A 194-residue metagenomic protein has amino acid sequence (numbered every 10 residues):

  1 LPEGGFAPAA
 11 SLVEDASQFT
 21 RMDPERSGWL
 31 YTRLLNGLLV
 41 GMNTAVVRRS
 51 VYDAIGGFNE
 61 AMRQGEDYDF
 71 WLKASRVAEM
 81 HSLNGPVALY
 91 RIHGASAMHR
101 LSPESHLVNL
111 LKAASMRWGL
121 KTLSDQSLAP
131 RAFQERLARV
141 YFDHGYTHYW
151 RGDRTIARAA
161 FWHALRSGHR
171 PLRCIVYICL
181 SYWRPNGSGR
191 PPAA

Functional and structural regions predicted by a protein language model:
L1-F6, K121: Proline-centered turn/helix-capping motifs that create local helix->coil transitions or kinks
G5-L107: Conserved nucleotide-sugar donor-binding catalytic segment
V13-W29, V46, V108-R136, S188-A194: C-terminal, non-catalytic tails of nucleotide-sugar-dependent glycosyltransferases
V51-A54, H144, H148: Solvent-exposed, amphipathic alpha-helical segments
V77, H81, A114-R117, P185: Phosphate/oxyanion-binding loops and surfaces in catalytic or ligand/nucleic-acid-binding neighborhoods
P86-G94, H99-S127, W150-R166: Catalytic core of nucleotide-sugar-dependent glycosyltransferases
G145-A194: Membrane-interface aromatic/basic loop that binds lipid-linked glycans or pyrophosphate carriers, typified by
